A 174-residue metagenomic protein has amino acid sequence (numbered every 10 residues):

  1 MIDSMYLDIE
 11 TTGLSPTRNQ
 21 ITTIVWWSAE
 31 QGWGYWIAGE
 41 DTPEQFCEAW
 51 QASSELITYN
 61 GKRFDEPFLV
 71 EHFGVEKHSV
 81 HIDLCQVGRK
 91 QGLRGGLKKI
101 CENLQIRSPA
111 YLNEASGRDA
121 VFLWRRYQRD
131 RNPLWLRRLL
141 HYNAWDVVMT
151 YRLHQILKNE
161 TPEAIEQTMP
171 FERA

Functional and structural regions predicted by a protein language model:
M1-E55: Conserved RNase H-like, two-metal-ion catalytic cores of nucleic-acid enzymes
D8-E10, D65, D83, D146: Acidic active-site catalytic centers that drive phospho-/nucleotidyl reactions and related ester hydrolyses
S15, D65-F68, Y151: Short catalytic/ligand-binding loop motif for oxyanion handling, primarily in non-cytosolic enzymes, centered on
R18-N19, L69-E71, Q155: Short amphipathic alpha-helical segments
W33-R107: Conserved DEDDh/DEDDy metal-dependent 3′-5′ exonuclease domain
Y35-I37, D41-T42, I165-R173: Short alpha-helical "patches" and their helix-cap loops
I106-E172: Acidic, Mg2+-coordinating catalytic module of metal-dependent nucleases/exonucleases that use a two-metal-ion mechanism
